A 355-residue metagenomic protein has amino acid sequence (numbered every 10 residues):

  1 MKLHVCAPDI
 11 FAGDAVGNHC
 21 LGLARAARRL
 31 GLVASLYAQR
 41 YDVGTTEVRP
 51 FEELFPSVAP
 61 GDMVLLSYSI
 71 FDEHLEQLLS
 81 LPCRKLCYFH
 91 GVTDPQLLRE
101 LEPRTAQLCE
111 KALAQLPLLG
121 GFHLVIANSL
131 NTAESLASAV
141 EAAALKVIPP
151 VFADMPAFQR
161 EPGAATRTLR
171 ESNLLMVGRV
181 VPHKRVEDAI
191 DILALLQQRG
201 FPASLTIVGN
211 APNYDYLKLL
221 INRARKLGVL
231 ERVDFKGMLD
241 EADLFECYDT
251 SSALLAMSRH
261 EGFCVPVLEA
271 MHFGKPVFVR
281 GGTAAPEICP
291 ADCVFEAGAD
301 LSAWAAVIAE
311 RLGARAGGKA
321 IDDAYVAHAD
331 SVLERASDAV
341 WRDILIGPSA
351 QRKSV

Functional and structural regions predicted by a protein language model:
N18, S172, V181-L195, D215-K218: A conserved mid-protein helix/loop that constitutes part of the nucleotide-sugar donor-binding site
Q39-D42, S204-I221, G237: Glycosyltransferase donor-sugar binding loop
G120-R160: Donor nucleotide-sugar binding/catalytic pocket of nucleotide-sugar-dependent glycosyltransferases
L217-A242: Nucleotide-activated donor-binding/catalytic signature segment of Leloir-type glycosyltransferases, i.e., the conserved
L239, E246-S251: Short alpha-helical donor nucleotide-sugar binding micro-motif in glycosyltransferases
R259: Aromatic "clamp/platform" in nucleotide-sugar-dependent glycosyltransferases that forms part of the donor/acceptor
V267, H272-V279: Short hydrophobic beta-strand element within catalytic cores of glycosyltransferases and related nucleotide-activated
C293-A303, A309-A316: Conserved acidic donor-binding segment of nucleotide-sugar-dependent glycosyltransferases
